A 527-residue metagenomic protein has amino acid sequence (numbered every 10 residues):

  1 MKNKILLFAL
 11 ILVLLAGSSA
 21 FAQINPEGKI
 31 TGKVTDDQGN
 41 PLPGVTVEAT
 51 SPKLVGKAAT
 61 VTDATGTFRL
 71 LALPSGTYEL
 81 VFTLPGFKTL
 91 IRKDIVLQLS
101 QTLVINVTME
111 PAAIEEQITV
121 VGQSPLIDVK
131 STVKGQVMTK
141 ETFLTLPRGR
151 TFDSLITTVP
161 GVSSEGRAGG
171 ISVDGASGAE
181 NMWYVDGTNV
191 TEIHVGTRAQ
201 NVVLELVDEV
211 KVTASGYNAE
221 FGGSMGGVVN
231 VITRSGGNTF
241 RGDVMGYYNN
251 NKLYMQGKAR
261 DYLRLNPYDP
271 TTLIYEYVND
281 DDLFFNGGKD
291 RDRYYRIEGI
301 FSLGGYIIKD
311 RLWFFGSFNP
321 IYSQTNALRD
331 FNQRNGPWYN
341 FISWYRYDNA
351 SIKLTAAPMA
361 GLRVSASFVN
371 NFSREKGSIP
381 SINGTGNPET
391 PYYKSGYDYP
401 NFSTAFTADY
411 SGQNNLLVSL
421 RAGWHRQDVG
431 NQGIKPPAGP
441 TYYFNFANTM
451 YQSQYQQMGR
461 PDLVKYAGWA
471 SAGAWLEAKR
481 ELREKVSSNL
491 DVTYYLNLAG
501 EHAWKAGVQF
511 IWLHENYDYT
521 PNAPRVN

Functional and structural regions predicted by a protein language model:
L7, I11-L15, S19-T139, E205: Periplasm-facing N-terminal accessory domains of Gram-negative outer-membrane beta-barrel systems
F68, I171, G227, F301 (+3 more regions): Membrane-embedded beta-strands of outer-membrane beta-barrel proteins, especially the hydrophobic/small aromatic
F87-S235, L283-G288, R296-S302: Periplasmic N-terminal accessory/gating domains of Gram-negative outer-membrane beta-barrel systems
Q123, S215, M245-N249, S317-I321 (+3 more regions): Outer-membrane beta-barrel pore domains and translocons
S164-E165, A219-G222, G236-R241, I308-L312 (+3 more regions): Short loop/turn motifs that connect adjacent beta-strands in outer-membrane beta-barrel proteins
E209-G216, G227-V228, N238-G305, W338-Y339: Short strand-turn segments of transmembrane beta-barrel domains in outer membranes, especially the first one or two
R241, K289-E375, G396-S419: Transmembrane beta-barrel wall of Gram-negative outer-membrane proteins
R346, L362-N527: Replace "related TpsB outer-membrane translocases also match" with "some related outer-membrane beta-barrels such as
